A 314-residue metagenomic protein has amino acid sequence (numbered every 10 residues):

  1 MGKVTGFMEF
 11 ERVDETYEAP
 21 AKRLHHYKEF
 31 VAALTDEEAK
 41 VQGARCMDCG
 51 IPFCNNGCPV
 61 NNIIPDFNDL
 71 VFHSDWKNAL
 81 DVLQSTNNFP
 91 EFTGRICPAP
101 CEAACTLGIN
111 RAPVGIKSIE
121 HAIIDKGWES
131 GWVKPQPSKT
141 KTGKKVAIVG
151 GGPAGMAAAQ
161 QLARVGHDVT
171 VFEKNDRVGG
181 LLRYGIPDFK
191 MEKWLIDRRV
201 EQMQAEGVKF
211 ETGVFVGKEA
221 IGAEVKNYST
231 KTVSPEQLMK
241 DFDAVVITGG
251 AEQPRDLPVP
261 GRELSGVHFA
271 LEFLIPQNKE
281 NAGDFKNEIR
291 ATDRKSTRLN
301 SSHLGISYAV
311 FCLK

Functional and structural regions predicted by a protein language model:
M1-E37, Q42, E120-R298, S302 (+1 more regions): Residues forming the flavin
K3-K28, F53-N78, P100-K126: Iron-sulfur (Fe-S) cluster-binding segments and ferredoxin-like electron-carrier domains, especially [2Fe-2S]
K28-T35, C46, P59, V71-F72 (+9 more regions): Catalytic cores of large soluble enzymes that bind and process phosphate-bearing ligands
A33-F53, W76-P100: Immediate flanking context of iron-sulfur cluster ligation sites
R45-D48, N56-G57, A103-A104, T170: C-type cytochrome heme c attachment motif
C49, N61, P98-P100, L181-Y184 (+1 more regions): Short beta-strands and strand-loop turn motifs
